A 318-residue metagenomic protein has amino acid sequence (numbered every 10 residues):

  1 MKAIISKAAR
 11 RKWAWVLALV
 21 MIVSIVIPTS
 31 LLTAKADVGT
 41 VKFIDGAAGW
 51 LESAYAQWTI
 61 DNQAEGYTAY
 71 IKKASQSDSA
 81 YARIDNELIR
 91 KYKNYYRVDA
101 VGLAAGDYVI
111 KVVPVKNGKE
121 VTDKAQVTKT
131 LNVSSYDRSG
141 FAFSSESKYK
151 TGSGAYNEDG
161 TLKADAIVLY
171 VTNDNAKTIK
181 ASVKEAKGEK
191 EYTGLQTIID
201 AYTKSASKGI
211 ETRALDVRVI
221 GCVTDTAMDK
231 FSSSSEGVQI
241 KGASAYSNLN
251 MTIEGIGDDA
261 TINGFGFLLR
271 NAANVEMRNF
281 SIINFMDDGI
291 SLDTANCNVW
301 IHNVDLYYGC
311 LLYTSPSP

Functional and structural regions predicted by a protein language model:
V26-D37: Sec-dependent signal peptide cleavage junction
D37-Q63: Pro/Thr/Ser/Gly-rich low-complexity, intrinsically disordered linker/stalk tracts
T68-A104: Recognizes extended acidic, P/S/T-rich segments that occur within or adjacent to Ig-like beta-sandwich modules
G102-G118: Beta-strand-rich modules
N117-S135: Extracellular fibronectin type III
G140-D216: Acidic Gly/Asp/Thr-rich repetitive segments characteristic of extracellular carbohydrate-active and adhesion proteins
K184-T212, A227-T252, T261-R278, I283-N296: Extracellular beta-strand-rich solenoid/capping regions of secreted or surface-exposed proteins that bind or remodel
Y313-P318: Conserved small/polar residues in nucleotide/adenosyl-binding loops
